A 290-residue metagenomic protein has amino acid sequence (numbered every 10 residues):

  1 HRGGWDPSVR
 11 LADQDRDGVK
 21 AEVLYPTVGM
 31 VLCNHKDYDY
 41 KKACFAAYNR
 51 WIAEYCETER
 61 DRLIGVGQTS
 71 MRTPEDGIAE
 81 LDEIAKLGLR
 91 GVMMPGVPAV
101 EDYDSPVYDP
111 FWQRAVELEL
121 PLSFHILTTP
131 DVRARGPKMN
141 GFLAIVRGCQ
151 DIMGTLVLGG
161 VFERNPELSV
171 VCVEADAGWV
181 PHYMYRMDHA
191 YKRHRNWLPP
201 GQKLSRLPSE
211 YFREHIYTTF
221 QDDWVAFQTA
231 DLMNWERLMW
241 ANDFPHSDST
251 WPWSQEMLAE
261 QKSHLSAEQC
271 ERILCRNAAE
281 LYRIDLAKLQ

Functional and structural regions predicted by a protein language model:
H1-A21, R50-T58, A79-E83, G159-G160 (+5 more regions): Mid-to-C-terminal alpha-helical segments outside catalytic/metal-binding sites
H1-M94, P98: Mid-domain alpha/beta scaffold segments of enzyme catalytic cores
K36-Y38, Y185-D188, K262: A short secondary-structure junction motif
Y38, R135-G136, A267: Juxtamembrane/transmembrane-helix boundary motifs in multi-pass membrane proteins
K41-A43, H189-A190, M257-L258, L286: Short alpha-helix boundary/capping motifs
A43, E57-I64, T69, P74-E75 (+1 more regions): Catalytic pocket-lining loop regions of alpha/beta-barrel enzymes, especially the amidohydrolase/enolase/GH5 lineages
C44, R114, C270-L274: Extended, well-ordered alpha-helical scaffold segments
